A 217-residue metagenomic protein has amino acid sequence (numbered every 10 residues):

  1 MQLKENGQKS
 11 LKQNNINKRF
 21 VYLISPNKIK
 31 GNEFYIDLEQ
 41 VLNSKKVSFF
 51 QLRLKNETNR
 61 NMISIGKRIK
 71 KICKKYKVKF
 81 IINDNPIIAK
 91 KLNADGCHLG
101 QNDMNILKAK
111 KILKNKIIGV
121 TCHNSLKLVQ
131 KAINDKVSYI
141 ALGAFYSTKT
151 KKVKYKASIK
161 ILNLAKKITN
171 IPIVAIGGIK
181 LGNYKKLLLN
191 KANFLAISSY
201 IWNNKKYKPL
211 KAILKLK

Functional and structural regions predicted by a protein language model:
M1-D37: N-terminal amphipathic alpha-helix/helix-capping segment at the start of soluble metabolic enzymes
R19-S25, S48-L52, F80-I82, C97-L99 (+4 more regions): Hydrophobic faces of well-ordered beta-strands that scaffold small-molecule active sites in alpha/beta enzyme cores
L23, L99-A109, A141-V153, G178-L216: Glycine-rich phosphate-binding active-site loops on the catalytic face of alpha/beta enzymes
L38-R53, D135: Catalytic domains of carbohydrate-active enzymes, especially glycoside hydrolases
V41, F80-D95, N124-V137, I168-A175 (+2 more regions): Catalytic cores of alpha/beta
F49-I112: N-terminal active-site wall of soluble small-molecule enzyme domains
I63-I82, K108-S125, K154-L181, I213-K217: Alpha-helix-loop-beta-strand connector modules within alpha/beta enzyme cores
K91-Q101, V120-K167, N204-L210: Glycine/Thr-rich beta-alpha phosphate-binding loop at enzyme active sites
